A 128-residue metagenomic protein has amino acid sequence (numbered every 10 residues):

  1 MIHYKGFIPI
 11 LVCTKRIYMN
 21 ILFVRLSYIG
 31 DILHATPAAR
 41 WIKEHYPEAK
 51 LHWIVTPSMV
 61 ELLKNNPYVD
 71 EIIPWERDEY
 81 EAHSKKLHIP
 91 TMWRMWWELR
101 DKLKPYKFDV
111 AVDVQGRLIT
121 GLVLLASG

Functional and structural regions predicted by a protein language model:
M1-G128: Catalytic machinery of carbohydrate-active enzymes, primarily nucleotide-sugar-dependent glycosyltransferases
